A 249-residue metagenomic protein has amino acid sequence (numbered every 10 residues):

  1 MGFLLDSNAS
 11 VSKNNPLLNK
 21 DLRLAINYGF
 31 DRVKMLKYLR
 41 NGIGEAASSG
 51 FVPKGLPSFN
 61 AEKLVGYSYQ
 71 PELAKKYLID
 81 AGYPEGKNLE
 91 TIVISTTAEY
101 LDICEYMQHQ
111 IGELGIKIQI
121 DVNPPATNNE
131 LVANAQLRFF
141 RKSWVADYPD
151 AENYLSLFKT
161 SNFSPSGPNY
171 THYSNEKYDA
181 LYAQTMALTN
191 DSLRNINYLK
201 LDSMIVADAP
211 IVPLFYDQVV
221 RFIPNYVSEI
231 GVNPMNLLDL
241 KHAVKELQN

Functional and structural regions predicted by a protein language model:
M1-L22, Y38, Y173-S174, Q218: A bilobed periplasmic-binding-protein/Venus flytrap-type ligand-binding module shared by bacterial periplasmic
K13, K20, A46-A81, Y100-D102: Structural transition elements
N27-F59, E99-Q108, E130-N249: Detector for C-terminal structural segments
L39-N41, K63-Y67, I92-E99: Short beta-strand->loop
N88-T97, I118-D121: Short, well-ordered beta-strand elements
A98-E99, I120-E130: Short helix-initiation/N-cap motifs at beta->coil->alpha
G115: Short glycine-rich hinge loops at helix-strand junctions in the catalytic core of two-component histidine kinases
